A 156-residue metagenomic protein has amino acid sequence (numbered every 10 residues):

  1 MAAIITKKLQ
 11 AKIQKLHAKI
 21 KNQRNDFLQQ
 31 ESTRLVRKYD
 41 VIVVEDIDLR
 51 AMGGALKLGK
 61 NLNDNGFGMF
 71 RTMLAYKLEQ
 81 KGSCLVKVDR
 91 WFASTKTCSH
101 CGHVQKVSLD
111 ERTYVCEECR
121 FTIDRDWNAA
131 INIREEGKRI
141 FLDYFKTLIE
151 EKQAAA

Functional and structural regions predicted by a protein language model:
M1-A156: Positively charged, helix-rich recognition surfaces that bind polyanionic ligands
